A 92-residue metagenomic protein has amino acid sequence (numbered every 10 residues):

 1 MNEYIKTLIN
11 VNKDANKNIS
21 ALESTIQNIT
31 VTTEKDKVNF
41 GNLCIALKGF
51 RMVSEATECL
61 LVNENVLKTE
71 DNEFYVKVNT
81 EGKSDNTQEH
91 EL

Functional and structural regions predicted by a protein language model:
M1-N16: Short, charge/polar-rich alpha-helical segments
I5, S24, D85-T87: Intrinsic low-complexity/disordered segments
T7-I9, A21, T25, Y75: Ordered hydrophobic segments in well-structured contexts
I9-N12, E23, C44-L47, R51: Generic structural concept
A15, I19-I26, T57: Non-transmembrane amphipathic alpha-helical segments
N28, E34-T80: Short, charge-rich amphipathic interface segments used for partner binding and complex assembly
Y75-L92: Short acidic DE-rich linear segments
